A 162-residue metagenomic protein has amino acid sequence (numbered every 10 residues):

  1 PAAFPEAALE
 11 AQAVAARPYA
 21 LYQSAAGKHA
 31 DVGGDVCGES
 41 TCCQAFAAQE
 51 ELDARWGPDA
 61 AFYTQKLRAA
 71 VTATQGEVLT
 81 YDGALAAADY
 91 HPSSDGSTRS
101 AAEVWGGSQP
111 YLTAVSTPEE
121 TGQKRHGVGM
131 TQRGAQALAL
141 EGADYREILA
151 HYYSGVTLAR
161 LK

Functional and structural regions predicted by a protein language model:
P1-K162: Conserved, single-site charged/polar hotspot
